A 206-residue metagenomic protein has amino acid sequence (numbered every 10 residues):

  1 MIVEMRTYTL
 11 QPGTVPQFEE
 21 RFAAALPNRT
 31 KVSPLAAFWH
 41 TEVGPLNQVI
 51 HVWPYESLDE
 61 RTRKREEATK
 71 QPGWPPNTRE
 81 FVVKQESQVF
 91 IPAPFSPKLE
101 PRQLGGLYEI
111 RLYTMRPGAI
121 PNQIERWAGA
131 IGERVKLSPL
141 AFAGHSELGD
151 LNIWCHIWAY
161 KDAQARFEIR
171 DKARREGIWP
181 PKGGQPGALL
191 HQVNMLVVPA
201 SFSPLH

Functional and structural regions predicted by a protein language model:
I2-R6, F18-E19, R29, V49-Y55 (+6 more regions): Short, structured motif recognition centered on aromatic/hydrophobic residues
T9: Basic, Lys/Arg-rich alpha-helical nucleic-acid-recognition elements, primarily the DNA-binding modules of transcription
T14-A36, E60, E67-T69, G73-W74 (+2 more regions): Short amphipathic alpha-helical segments
L35-I50, P72-L107, G129, L137-C155 (+2 more regions): Glycine-rich beta-strand-turn "strand-cap" elements at beta-sheet edges
Q48, E56-R65: Charge-rich, low-complexity segments
P54-E60, R116-A119, A159-A165: Helix N-cap motif at beta-to-alpha junctions
P92-F95, T114-I120: Short acidic/polar capping segments at secondary-structure boundaries
E168: Extracellular glycan-recognition modules
